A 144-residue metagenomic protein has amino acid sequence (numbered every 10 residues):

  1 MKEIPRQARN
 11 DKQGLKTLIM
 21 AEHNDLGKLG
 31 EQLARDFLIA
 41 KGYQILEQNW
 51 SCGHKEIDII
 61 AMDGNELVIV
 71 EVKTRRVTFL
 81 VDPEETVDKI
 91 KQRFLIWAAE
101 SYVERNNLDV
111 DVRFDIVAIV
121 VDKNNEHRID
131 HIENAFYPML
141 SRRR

Functional and structural regions predicted by a protein language model:
I4-P5: N-terminal basic, low-structured, amphipathic or hydrophobic segments
R9-Q13: A cross-taxon signal for low-complexity, glycine/charged-rich
K16-Q48: Acidic-basic catalytic patches of nuclease active cores, encompassing PD-(D/E)XK and other metal-cofactor nuclease
L38, I57-F79, P83, V87 (+1 more regions): Conserved catalytic cores of phosphodiester-cleaving nucleases, focusing on short active-site segments
C52-K55, N125: Short acidic/glycine-enriched loop/turn segments that link adjacent beta-strands
K55, E66-V68, D115, D130: Protein kinase-like catalytic core scaffold
L80-V112: Mid-chain, well-packed structural core segment of small domains
R105-R144: Domain-level recognition of nuclease-like catalytic cores that cleave nucleotide substrates
